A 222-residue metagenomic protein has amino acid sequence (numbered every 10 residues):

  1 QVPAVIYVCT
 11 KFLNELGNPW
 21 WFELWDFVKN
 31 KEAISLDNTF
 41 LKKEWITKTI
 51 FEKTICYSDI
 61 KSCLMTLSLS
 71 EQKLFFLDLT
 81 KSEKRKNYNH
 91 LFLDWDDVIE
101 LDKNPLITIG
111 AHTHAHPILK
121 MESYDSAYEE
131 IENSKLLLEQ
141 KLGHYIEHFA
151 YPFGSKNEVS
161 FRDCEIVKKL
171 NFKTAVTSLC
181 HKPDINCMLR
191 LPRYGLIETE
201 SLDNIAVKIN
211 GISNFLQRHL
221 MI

Functional and structural regions predicted by a protein language model:
Q1-A4, P19-W20, K103-N104, H114-P117 (+1 more regions): C-terminal active-site subregion of NodB/CE4 polysaccharide deacetylases
V8-E15, C180-H181: Short beta-alpha junction loops
F12-L13, D37, N87, K141-Y145 (+1 more regions): Alpha-helical protein-protein interaction elements
L13, D26-F27, K31, F51 (+3 more regions): A generic structural signal for solvent-exposed, polar alpha-helical segments
G17-N104: Extended, charge-rich helix/loop segments that form flexible, surface "patches" used to engage negatively charged
T108-A111: Conserved acidic, metal-coordinating active-site core of Asp-based, Mg2+-dependent phosphoryl-transfer enzymes
